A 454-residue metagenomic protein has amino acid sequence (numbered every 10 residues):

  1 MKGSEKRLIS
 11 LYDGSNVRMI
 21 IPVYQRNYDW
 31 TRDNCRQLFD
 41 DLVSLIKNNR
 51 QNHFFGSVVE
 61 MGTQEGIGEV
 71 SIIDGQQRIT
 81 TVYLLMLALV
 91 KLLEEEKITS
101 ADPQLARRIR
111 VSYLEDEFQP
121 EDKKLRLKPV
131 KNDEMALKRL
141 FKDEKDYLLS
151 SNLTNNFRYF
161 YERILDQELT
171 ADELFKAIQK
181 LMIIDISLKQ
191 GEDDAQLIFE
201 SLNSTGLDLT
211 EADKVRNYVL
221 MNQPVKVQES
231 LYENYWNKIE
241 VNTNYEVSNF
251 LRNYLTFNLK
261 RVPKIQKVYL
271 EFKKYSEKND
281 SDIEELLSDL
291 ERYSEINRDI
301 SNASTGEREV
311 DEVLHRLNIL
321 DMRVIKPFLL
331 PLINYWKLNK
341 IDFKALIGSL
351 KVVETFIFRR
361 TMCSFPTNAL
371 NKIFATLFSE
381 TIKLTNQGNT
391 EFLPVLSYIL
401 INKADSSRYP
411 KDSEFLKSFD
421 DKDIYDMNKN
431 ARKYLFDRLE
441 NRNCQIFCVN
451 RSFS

Functional and structural regions predicted by a protein language model:
K2-I265, T367: Glycine- and hydrophobic-rich flexible loops that cap the catalytic core of alpha/beta enzyme folds
K6-L11, D405, K411, C448 (+1 more regions): Short, solvent-exposed coil/turn linker segments
D41-K47, F55-E60, L393-I401, R408 (+1 more regions): Amphipathic repeat-derived elements
G75, K433, Q445-S454: Histidine-centered nuclease catalytic patch
E95-I98, M362, Q445: Charged, solvent-exposed alpha-helical segments that act as regulatory interaction surfaces
I109-V111, L127, K433, L439 (+1 more regions): Positively charged, low-complexity intrinsically disordered regions
E211-R216, L220-N443: A cross-family structural signal marking well-folded subdomains
